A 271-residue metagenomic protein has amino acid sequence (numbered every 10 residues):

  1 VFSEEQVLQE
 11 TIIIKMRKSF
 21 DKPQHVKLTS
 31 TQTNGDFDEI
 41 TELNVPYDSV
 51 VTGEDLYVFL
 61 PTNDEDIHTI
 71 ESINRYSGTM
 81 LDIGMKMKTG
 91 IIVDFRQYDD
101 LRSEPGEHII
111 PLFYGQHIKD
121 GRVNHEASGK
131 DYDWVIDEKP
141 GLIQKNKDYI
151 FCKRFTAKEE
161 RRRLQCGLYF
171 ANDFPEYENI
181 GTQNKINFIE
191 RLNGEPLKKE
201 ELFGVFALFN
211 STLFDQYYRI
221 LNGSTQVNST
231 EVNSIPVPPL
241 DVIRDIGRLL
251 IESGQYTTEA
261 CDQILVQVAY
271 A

Functional and structural regions predicted by a protein language model:
V1-M85: Signature of N6-adenine DNA methyltransferases within the class I
S19, P46, L56, D131-D133 (+2 more regions): Intrinsically disordered, low-complexity N-terminal regions enriched in serine/proline/glycine with scattered basic
D66-Q255, D262-I264: Polybasic, glycine- and aromatic-enriched phosphate-binding surface used to engage nucleic acids
E259-A271: Short amphipathic coiled-coil heptad-repeat segments
